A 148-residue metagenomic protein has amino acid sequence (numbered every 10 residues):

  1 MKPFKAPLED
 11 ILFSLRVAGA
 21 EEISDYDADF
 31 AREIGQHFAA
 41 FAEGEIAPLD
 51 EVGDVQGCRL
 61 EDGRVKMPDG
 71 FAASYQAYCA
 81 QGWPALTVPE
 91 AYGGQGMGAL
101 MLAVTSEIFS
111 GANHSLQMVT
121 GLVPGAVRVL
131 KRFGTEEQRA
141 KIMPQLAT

Functional and structural regions predicted by a protein language model:
M1-Q117, E137, K141: Amphipathic, small/basic residue-rich leader segments at the start of a protein or domain
V88-G93, P124-R132: Hydrophobic transmembrane alpha-helix bundles
E90, T120, L146: Active-site proximal loops enriched in glycine and acidic residues that flank catalytic Cys/His/Asp and coordinate
L102-A103, G121-V127: Short, conserved phosphate-binding/catalytic loop or strand-edge motifs used in phosphoryl-/nucleotidyl-transfer
V127-T148: Phosphate/diphosphate-binding loops
